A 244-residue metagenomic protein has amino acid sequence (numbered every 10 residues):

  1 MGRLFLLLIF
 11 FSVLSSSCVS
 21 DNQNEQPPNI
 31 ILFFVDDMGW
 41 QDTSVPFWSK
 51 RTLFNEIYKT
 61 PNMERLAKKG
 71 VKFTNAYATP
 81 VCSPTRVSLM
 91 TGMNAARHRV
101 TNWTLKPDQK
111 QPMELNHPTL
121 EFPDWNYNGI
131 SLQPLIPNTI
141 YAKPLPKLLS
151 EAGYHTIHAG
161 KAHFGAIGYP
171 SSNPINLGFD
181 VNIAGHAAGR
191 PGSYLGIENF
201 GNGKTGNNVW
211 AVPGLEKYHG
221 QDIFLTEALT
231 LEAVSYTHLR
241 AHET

Functional and structural regions predicted by a protein language model:
L4-V13: Sec-dependent N-terminal signal peptides
V13-Q26: Bacterial Sec-dependent signal peptides at the C-terminal "C-region" and cleavage site
Q23-V71: Active-site-proximal N-terminal segment of extracellular/periplasmic enzymes that hydrolyze or transfer
W48-F54, S131-I136, L215-E227: The substrate-binding groove and active-site-proximal loops of carbohydrate-active enzymes, especially glycoside
R51-R86, G92-R97, H155-I157, L177-H186: Short, structured active-site-proximal loop/turn typified by the sulfatase FGly-forming signature C/S-X-P-X-R
P61-E64, K143, K147, L231 (+1 more regions): Solvent-exposed, polar/charged alpha-helical surfaces in well-ordered, non-transmembrane soluble domains, broadly
S88, M93-Y218: Catalytic-site neighborhoods of secreted/periplasmic enzymes that process anionic sulfate/phosphate groups
T237-T244: Conserved small/polar residues in nucleotide/adenosyl-binding loops
